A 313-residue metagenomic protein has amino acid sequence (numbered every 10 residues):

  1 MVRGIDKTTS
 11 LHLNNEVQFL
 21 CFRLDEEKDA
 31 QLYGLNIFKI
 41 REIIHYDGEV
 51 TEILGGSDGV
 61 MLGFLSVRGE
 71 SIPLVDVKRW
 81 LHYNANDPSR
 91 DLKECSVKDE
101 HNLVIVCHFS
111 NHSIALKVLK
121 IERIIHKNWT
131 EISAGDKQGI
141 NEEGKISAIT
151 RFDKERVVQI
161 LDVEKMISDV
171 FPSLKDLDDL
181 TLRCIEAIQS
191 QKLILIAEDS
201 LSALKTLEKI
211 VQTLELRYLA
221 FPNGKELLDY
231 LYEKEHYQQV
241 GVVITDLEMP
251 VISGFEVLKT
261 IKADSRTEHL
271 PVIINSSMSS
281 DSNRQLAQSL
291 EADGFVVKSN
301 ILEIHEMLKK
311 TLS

Functional and structural regions predicted by a protein language model:
M1-G241, L247-E256, E268, S277-S313: An acidic, low-aromatic, low-complexity terminal/linker signal
D264: Acidic-histidine catalytic/liganding microenvironments
I273-N275: Hydrophobic/aromatic residues positioned on beta-strands within the core alpha/beta folds
